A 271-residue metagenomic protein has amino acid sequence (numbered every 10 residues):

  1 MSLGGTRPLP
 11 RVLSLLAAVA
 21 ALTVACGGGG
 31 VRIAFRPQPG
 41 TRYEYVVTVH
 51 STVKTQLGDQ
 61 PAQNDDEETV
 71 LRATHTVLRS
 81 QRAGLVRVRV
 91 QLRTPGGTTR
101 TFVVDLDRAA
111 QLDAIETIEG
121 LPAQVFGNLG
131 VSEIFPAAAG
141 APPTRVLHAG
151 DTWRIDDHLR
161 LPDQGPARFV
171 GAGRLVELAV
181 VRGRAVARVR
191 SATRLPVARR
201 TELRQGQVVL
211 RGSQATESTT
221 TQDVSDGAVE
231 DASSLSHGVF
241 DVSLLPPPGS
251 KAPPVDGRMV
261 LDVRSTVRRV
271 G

Functional and structural regions predicted by a protein language model:
M1-L16: Bacterial N-terminal signal peptides that target proteins for export
L13-A25: Bacterial N-terminal signal peptides
C26-G28, N128-A139: Short, structured beta-strand/loop micro-motifs enriched in basic residues and often containing a Trp
C26-R108, I155-G271: Acidic, serine/threonine-rich low-complexity disordered tracts
I33-A34, P142-R145: Short, surface-exposed secondary-structure edge patches
R108-I134: Short acidic, low-complexity segments enriched in Ser/Thr/Gly/Pro
H148-D156: Short coil-to-beta transition motif at edge beta-strands of beta-rich domains
